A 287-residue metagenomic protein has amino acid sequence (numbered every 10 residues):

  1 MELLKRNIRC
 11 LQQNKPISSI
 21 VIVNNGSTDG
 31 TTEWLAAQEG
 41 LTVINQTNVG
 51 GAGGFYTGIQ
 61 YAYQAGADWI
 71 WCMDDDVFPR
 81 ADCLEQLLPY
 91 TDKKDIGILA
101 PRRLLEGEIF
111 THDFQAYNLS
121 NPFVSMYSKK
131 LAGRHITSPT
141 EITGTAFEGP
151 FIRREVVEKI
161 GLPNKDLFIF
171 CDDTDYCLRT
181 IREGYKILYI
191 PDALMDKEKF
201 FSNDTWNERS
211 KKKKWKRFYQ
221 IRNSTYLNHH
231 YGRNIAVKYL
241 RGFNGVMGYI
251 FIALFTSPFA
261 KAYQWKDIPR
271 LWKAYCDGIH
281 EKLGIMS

Functional and structural regions predicted by a protein language model:
R9-S18: Short, acidic, metal-binding catalytic loop of nucleotide-sugar glycosyltransferases
C10, N24-E33, V77: A conserved acidic beta->alpha catalytic loop
Q46-A65: Glycine-rich, basic loop-to-helix element that forms the pyrophosphate-binding segment of sugar-nucleotide handling
A67-D76: Short beta-strand-to-loop acidic/aromatic patch adjacent to the donor-nucleotide binding site
D82-F114: Conserved donor NDP-sugar-binding/catalytic core segment of glycosyltransferases
A132-I152: A recurrent flexible, glycine/aromatic-enriched loop bordering the glycosyltransferase active site that acts as
P150, V156-G161, D166-A193: A short, conserved alpha-helix in the catalytic core of glycosyltransferases
R233-S287: Non-catalytic, C-terminal membrane-associated alpha-helical segments of glycosyltransferases
